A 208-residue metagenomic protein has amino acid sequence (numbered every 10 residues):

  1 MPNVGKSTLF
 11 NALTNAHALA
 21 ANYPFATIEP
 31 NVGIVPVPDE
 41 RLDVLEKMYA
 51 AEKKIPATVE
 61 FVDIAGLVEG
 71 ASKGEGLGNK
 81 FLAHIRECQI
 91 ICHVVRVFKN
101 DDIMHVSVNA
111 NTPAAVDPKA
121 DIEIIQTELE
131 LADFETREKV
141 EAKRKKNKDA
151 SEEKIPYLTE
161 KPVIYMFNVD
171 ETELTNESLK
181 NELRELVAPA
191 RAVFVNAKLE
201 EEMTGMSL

Functional and structural regions predicted by a protein language model:
M1-I103: Conserved G1/Walker A P-loop phosphate-binding module
A18, T127, E201: Short, flexible active-site loop motifs that bind/organize anionic cofactors or intermediates
A51, I155-P156, R184: Short secondary-structure boundary/capping segments
E52-I55, A132, T136, A190: Short secondary-structure junctions and interdomain/linker hinges
P56-V59, K161-P162, A190: Sequence-level motif detector for i,i+2 pairs with an aromatic at +2
S72-Y165, D170, L174-S178: Phosphate/Mg2+-binding loops and adjacent switch elements in nucleotide/diphosphate-handling enzyme cores
E123, T136, V163, D170-L208: Canonical P-loop GTPase G-domain recognition
